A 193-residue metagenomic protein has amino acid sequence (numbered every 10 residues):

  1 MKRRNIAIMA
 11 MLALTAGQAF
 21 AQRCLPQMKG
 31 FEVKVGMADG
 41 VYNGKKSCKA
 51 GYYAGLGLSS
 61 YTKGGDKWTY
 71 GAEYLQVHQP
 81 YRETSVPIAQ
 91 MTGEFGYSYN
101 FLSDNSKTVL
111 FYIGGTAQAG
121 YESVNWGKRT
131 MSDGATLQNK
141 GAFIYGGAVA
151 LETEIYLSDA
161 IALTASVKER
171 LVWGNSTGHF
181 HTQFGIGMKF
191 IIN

Functional and structural regions predicted by a protein language model:
M1-M28, N193: Cleavable N-terminal export/targeting peptides
F20-L75, G185, K189-N193: Short glycine/proline- and aromatic-enriched beta-strand/turn motifs that initiate or cap beta-hairpins
R23-A50, F101, N105, F111 (+2 more regions): Outer-membrane pore/translocation modules
Q27-F31, C48-A54, S85-G93, V109 (+2 more regions): Residues that define the transmembrane beta-barrel architecture of outer-membrane proteins
E32, K67-T69, L110-Y112, Y156 (+1 more regions): Membrane-spanning beta-strand positions in outer-membrane beta-barrel proteins
V41-G44, P80-V86, D133-N139, L171-N175: Extracellular loop and loop/strand-boundary signature of outer-membrane beta-barrel proteins
G57-S132, F190-N193: Gram-negative (and chloroplast) outer-membrane scaffold detector with strong preference for beta-barrel transmembrane
L75-V77, V149-N193: Predominantly the C-terminal beta-signal and adjacent terminal strand-loop region of outer-membrane beta-barrel
